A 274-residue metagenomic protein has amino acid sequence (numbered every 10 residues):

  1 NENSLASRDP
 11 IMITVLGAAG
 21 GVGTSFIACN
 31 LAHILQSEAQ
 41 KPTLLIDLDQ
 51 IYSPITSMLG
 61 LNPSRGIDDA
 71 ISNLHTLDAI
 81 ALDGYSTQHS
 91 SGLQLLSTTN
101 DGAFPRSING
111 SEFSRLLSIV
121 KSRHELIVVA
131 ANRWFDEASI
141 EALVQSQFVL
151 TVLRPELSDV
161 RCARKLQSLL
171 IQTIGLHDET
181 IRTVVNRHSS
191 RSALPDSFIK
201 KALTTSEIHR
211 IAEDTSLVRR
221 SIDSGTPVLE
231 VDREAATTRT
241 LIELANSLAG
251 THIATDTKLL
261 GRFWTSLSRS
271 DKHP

Functional and structural regions predicted by a protein language model:
N1-M12, H75, G175, T180-I181 (+2 more regions): Acidic-aromatic/histidine active-site loop/patch
S4-L44: Walker A (P-loop) phosphate-binding motif
A18, L153-E156, I181-A193, R210-L217: G-domain G4 guanine-recognition motif of GTPases
E38-L95: Phosphate-binding loop that captures ATP/GTP phosphates
L74-F135, I140: Cytosolic-facing regulatory segments adjacent to core modules
Q147-R164: Conserved Switch II/interswitch segment of TRAFAC-class P-loop GTPases
A163-H177: Conserved C-terminal guanine-recognition region of P-loop GTPase G domains, centered on the G4
R187, K201-L229, L241: Beta-strand-loop-alpha "switch" segments that mediate conformational coupling across diverse proteins
